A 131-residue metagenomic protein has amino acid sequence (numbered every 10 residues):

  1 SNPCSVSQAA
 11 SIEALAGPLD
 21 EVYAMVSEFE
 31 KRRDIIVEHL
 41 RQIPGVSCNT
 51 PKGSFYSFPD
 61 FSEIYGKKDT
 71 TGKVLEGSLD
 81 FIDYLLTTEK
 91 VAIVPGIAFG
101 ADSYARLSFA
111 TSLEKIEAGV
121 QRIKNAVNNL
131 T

Functional and structural regions predicted by a protein language model:
S1-T131: PLP-dependent class I/II
